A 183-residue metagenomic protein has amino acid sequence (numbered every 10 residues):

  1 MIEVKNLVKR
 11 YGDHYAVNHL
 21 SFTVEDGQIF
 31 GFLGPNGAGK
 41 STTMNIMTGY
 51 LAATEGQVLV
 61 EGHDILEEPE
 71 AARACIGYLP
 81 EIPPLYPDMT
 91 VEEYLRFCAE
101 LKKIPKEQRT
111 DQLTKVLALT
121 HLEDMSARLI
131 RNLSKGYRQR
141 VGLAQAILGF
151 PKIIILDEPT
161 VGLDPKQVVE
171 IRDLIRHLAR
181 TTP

Functional and structural regions predicted by a protein language model:
G56-E67, A71-A72, I76: Conserved ABC transporter NBD signature motif
R96, E100, E107-M125, R176: Conserved ABC ATPase "signature" region
L143: Hydrophobic anchor residue at the start of the ABC signature
L148-K152: A short, proline-enriched helix->beta-strand linker immediately N-terminal to the Walker B motif in ABC-type P-loop
I154-E158: Catalytic Walker B motif of ABC-type/P-loop ATPase nucleotide-binding domains
V169-T181: Helical segment within the ABC ATPase nucleotide-binding domain
